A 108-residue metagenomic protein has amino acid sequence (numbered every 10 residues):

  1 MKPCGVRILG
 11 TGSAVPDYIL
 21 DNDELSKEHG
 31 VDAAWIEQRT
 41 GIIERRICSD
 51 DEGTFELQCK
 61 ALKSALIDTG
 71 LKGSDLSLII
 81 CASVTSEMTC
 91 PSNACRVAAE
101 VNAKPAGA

Functional and structural regions predicted by a protein language model:
M1-S77: Conserved active-site "lid/cap" helical segment
E37-E56, S83-A108: Conserved catalytic cysteine-centered active-site region of acyl-thioester-dependent Claisen-condensing enzymes
S77-S83: Short glycine-rich or small-residue beta-strand-to-loop segments that form or flank ligand, phosphate, metal/Fe-S
